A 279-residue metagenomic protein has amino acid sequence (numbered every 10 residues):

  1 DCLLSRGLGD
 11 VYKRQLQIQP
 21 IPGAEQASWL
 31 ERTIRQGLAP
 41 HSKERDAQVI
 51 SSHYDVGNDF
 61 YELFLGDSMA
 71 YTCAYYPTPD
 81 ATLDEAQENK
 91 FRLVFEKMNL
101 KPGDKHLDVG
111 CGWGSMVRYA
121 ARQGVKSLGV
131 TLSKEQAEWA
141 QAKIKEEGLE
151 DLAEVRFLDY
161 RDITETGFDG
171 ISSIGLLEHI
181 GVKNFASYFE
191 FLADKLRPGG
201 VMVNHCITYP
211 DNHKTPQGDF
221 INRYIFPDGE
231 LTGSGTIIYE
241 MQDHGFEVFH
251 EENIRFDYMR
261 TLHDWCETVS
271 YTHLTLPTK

Functional and structural regions predicted by a protein language model:
D1-Y12, H273, T278-K279: Single conserved hydrophobic/aromatic residue that forms the stacking wall/gate of nucleotide- or nucleobase-binding
D10-E62: N-terminal auxiliary segments of SAM/dcSAM-dependent transferases
G103-G110: Conserved class I S-adenosyl-L-methionine
S115-G124: Conserved SAM-binding loop of SAM-dependent methyltransferases across substrates and taxa, primarily the Class I
R161-I171: A short acidic, Gly/Pro-enriched loop at the edge of an enzyme's catalytic core that lines a small-molecule cofactor
A186-P198: A short glycine-rich, Lys/Arg-flanked "PGG" loop and its adjoining helix->strand segment in the class I
G199-C206: Conserved beta-strand signature within the Rossmann-like core of class I S-adenosyl-L-methionine
T208-P210, K214-L276: Substrate-binding/catalytic lobe of Class I Rossmann-like enzymes that use SAM or dcSAM, i.e., the mid-to-C-terminal
